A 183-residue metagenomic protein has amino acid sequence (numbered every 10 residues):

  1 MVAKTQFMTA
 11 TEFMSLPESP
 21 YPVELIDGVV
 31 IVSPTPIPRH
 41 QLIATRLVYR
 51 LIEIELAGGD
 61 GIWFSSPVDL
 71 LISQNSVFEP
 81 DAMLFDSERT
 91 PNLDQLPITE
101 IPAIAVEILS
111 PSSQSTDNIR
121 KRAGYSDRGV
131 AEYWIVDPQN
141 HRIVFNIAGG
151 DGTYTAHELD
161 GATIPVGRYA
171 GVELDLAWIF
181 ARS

Functional and structural regions predicted by a protein language model:
M1-S183: Gly/Pro/Ser/Thr-rich low-complexity, intrinsically disordered segments predominantly at protein N-termini
